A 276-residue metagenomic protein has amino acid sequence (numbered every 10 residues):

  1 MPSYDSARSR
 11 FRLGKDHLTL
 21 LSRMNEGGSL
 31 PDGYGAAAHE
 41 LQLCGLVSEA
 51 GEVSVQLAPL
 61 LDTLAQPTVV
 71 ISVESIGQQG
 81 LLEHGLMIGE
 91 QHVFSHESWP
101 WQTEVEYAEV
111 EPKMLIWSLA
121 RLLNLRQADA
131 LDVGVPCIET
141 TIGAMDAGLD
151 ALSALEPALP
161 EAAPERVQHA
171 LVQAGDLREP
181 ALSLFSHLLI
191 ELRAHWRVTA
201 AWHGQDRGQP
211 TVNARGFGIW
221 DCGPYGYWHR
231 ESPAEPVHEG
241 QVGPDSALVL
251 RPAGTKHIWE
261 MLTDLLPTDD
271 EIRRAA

Functional and structural regions predicted by a protein language model:
M1-Q66: Short, amphipathic alpha-helical interface elements at domain boundaries that mediate macromolecular binding
P2-A7, V53-A276: Non-catalytic recognition/regulatory regions in large multidomain proteins
